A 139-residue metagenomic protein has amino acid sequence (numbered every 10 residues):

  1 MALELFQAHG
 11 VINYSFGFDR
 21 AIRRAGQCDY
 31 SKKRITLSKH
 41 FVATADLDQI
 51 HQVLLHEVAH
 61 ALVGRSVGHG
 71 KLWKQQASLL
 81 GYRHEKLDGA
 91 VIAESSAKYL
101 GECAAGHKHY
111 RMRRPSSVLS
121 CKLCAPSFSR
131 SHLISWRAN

Functional and structural regions predicted by a protein language model:
M1-Q52, A61-N139: Active-site-proximal or metal-binding-adjacent scaffold patches in catalytic folds
E57: Walker B catalytic acidic pair
